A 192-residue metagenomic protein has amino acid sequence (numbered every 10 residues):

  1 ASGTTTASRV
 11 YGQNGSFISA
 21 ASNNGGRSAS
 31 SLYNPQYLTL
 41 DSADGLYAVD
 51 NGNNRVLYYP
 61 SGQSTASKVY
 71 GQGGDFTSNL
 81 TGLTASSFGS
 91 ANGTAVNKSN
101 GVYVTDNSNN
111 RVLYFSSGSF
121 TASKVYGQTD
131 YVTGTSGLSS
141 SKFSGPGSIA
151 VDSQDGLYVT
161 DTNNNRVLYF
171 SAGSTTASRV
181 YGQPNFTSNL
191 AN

Functional and structural regions predicted by a protein language model:
S2-Q36, G62-N92, G118-G147, G173-N192: Gly/Pro-rich loop segments of beta-rich domains
R9, N54-Y58, K68, N110-Y114 (+3 more regions): A short loop-to-beta-strand structural motif that recurs across blades of beta-propeller domains
L40-A43, V96-S99, V151-Q154: Residue-level detector of Asp-centered blade-edge/turn motifs that repeat once per structural unit in beta-propeller
D41, D50, D106, D152 (+1 more regions): Acidic active-site catalytic centers that drive phospho-/nucleotidyl reactions and related ester hydrolyses
G45-Y47, G101-V104, G156-Y158: Conserved beta-propeller blade signature
N51-G52, S99, N107-S108, S117 (+2 more regions): Short loop/turn segments immediately following the C-termini of beta-strands
